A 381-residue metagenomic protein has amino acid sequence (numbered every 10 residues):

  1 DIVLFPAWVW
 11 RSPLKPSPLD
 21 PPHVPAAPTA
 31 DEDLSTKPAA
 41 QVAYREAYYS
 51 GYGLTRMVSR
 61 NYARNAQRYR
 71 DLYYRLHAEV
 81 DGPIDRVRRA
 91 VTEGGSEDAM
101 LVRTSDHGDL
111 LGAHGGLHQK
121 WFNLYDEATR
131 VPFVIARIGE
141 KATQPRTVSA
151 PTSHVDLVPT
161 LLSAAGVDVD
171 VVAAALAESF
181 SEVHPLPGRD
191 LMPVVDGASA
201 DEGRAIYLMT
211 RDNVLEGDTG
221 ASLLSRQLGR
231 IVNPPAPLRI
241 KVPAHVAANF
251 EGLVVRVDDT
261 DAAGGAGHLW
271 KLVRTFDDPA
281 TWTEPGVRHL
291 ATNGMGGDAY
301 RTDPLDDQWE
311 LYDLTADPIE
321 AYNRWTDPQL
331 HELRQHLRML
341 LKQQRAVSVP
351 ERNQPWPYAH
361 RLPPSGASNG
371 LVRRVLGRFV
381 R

Functional and structural regions predicted by a protein language model:
D1-M57, P132, V257, V273 (+1 more regions): Core domains of carbohydrate- and sulfate-ester-processing enzymes
Q41-A43, A47-N61, T292-W309, L314-R381: Long, internal low-complexity/basic segments
R56-A99: A long, amphipathic alpha-helix that forms part of the scaffold/cap immediately adjacent to metal-dependent active
A63-R75, K120, K141-T152, D170-E182 (+4 more regions): Active-site rim elements
Y73, H77-V80, I84-V87, M100-S105 (+3 more regions): Beta-strand elements within well-structured catalytic alpha/beta cores of enzymes that handle phosphate/sulfate esters
A90-K141, A150-S153: Histidine-centered active-site microenvironments of extracellular/periplasmic hydrolases and transferases
E97-V102, D109, P145-D261, N353-Y358: Polar, surface-exposed loop/tail segments that function as active-site lids or cofactor/substrate-recognition elements
Y125-E127, T210-W325, F379: C-terminal, low-complexity/hydrophilic appendages and adjacent surface loops of extracellular/periplasmic anionic
